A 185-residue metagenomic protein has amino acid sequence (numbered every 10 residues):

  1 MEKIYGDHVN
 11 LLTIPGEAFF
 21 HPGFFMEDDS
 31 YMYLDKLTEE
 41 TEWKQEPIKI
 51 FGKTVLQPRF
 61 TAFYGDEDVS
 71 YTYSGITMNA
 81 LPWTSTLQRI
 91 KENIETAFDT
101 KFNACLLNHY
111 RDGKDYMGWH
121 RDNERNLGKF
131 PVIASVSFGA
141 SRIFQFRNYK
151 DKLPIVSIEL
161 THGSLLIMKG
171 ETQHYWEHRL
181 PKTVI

Functional and structural regions predicted by a protein language model:
M1-I185: Non-heme Fe(II) oxygenase metal-center motifs and adjacent flexible, charged/small-residue loops
